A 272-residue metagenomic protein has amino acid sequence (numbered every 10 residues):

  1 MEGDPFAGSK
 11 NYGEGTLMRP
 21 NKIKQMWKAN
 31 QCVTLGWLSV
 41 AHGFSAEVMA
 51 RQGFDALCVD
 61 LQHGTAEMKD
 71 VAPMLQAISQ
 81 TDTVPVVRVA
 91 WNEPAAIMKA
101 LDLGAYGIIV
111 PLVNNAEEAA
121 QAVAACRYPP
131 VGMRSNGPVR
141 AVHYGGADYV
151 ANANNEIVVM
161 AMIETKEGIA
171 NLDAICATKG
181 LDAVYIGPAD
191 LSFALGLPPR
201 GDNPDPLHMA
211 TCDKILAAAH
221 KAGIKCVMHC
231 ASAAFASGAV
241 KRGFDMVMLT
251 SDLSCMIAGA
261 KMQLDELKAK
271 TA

Functional and structural regions predicted by a protein language model:
G3-L17: Short, Lys/Arg-enriched N-terminal segments with co-localized hydrophobic residues within the first ~10-30 amino acids
G13-A272: Expand to "…catalyze enediolate/carbanion chemistry for C-C bond making/breaking, isomerization, decarboxylation
